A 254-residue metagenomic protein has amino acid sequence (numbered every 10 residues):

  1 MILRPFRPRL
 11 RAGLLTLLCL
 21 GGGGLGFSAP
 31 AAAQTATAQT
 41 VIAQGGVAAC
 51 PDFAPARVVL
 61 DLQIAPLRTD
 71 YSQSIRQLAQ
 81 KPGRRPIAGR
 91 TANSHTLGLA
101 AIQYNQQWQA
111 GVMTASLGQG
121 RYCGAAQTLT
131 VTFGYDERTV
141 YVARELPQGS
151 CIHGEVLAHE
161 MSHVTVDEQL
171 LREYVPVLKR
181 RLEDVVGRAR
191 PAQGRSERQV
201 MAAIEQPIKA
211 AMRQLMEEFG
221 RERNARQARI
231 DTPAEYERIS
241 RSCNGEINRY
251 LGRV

Functional and structural regions predicted by a protein language model:
I2-L17, G21-G23: Bacterial N-terminal signal peptides that target proteins for export
L25-A38: Signal peptide processing junction and immediate N-terminal pro/mature segment of secreted/exported proteins
T37-L67, R238, S242-I247, L251: N-terminal low-complexity, Pro/Thr/Ser-rich intrinsically disordered segments that act as propeptides or flexible
V59, Q73, A79-T132, A143 (+1 more regions): Metalloprotease/metallohydrolase-associated module, dominated by Zn2+-dependent proteases
G134, R138-P147, C151, R172-V175 (+1 more regions): Sequence context surrounding c-type heme c attachment/ligation sites in exported
S150-E155, V164: Active-site alpha-helix of zinc metalloproteases
M161-L178: Catalytic Zn2+-binding segment of zinc metalloproteases
P176, E183-D184: Family-specific functional microsites
